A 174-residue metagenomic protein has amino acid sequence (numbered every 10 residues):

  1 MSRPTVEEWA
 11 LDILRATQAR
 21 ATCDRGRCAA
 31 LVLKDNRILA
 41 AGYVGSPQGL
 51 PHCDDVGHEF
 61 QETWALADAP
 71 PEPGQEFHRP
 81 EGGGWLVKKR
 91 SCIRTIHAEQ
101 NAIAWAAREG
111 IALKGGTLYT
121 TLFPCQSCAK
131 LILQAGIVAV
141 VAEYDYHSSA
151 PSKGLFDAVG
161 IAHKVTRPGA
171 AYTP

Functional and structural regions predicted by a protein language model:
M1-P174: Zinc-dependent deaminase catalytic domain
